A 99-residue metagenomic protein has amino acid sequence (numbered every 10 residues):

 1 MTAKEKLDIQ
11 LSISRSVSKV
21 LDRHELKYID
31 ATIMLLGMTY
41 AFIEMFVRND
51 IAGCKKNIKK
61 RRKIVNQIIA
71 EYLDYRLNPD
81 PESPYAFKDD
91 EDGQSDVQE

Functional and structural regions predicted by a protein language model:
M1-E99: Solvent-exposed interaction surfaces and binding hotspots enriched for charged
